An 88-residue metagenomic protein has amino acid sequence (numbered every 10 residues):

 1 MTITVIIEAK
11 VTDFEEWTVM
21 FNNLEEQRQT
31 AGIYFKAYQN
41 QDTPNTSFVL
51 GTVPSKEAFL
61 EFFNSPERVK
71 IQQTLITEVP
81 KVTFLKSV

Functional and structural regions predicted by a protein language model:
M1-T2, V88: Absolute protein N-terminus
I3-K10, A37-N64: Short, well-ordered beta-strand segments in beta-rich or mixed alpha/beta enzyme and ligand-binding folds
K10-V19: Short, surface-exposed ligand-recognition loops at beta-strand->loop->(often short) alpha-helix junctions that present
T18-K36, P54-L85: An amphipathic, aromatic/His-enriched active-site/gating alpha helix that lines ligand/cofactor pockets
Q39-Q41, L85-V88: Residues at the C-termini of beta-strands that transition into short coil/loop
